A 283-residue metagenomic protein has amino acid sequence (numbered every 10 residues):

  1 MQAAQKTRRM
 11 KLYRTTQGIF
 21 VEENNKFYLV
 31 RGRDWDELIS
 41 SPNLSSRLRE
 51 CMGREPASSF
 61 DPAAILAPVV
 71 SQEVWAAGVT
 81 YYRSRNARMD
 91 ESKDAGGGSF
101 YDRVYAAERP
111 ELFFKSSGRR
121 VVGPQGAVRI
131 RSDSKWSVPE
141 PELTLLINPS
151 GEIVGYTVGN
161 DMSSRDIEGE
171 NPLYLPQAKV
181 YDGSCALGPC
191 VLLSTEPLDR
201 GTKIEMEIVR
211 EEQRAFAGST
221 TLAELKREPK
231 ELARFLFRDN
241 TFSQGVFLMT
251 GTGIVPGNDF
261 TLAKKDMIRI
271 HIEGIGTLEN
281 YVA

Functional and structural regions predicted by a protein language model:
Q2-A77, N280-Y281: Generic N-terminal segment detector
K6-T7, R14, P139, R200 (+1 more regions): Residues that act as N-cap/strand-start positions at coil-to-secondary-structure junctions
L12-T15, L145, L236: Alpha-helix C-terminal capping segments
T16-Q17, E22-K26, I147-G151, V209-E212 (+1 more regions): Short acidic-glycine loop/turn motifs at beta-strand connectors
G32, V158, S219-T220: Short clusters of small/polar residues that mark proteolytic maturation junctions
R47-E212: Active-site microenvironments in enzyme catalytic cores
R165-A283: Catalytic-pocket segment enriched in acidic/His residues
